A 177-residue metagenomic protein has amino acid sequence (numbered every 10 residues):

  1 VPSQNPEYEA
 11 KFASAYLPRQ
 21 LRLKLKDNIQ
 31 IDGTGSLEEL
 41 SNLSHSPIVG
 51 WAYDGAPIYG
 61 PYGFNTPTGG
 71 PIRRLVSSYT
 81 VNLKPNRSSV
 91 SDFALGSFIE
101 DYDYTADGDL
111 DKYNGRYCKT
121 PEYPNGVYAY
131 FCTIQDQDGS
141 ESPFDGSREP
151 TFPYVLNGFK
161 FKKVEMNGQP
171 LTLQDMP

Functional and structural regions predicted by a protein language model:
V1-P177: A motif-centric signal for short, conserved binding hotspots located in accessible loops or intrinsically disordered
